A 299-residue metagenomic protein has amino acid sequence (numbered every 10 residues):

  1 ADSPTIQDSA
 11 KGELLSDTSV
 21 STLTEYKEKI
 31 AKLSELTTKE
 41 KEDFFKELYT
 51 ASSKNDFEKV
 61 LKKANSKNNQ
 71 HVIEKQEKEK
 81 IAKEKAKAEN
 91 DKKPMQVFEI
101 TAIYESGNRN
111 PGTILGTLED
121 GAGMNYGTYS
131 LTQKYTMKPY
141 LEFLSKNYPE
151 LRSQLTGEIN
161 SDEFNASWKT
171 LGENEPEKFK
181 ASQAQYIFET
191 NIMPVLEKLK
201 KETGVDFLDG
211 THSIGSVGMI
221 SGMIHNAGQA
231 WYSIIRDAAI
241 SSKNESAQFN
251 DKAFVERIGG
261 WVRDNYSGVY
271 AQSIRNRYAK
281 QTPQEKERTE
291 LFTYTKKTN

Functional and structural regions predicted by a protein language model:
D2-K27, T37-K83: Repeat-associated, polar segments at repeat-unit boundaries in modular proteins
P4, D17-L23, L33-L36, I100 (+3 more regions): Intrinsically disordered/low-complexity terminal segments and short unstructured peptides
A10-K11, S19, K29-K32, F44 (+5 more regions): Terminal low-complexity, poorly structured segments
A10-K32, K201, F207, A230-S233: Charged, long alpha-helical segments
S34-T37, S53, Y148, T282: Residues that cap or delimit alpha-helices
K62, N69-V205, G210, G215-N299: Cell-wall polysaccharide-cleaving catalytic domain and substrate-binding groove, primarily in peptidoglycan/chitin
